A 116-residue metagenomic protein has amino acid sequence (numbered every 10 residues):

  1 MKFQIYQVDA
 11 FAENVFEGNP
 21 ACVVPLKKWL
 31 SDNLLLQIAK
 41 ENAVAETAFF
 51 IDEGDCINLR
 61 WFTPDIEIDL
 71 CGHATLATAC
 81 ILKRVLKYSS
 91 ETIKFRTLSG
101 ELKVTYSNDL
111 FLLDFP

Functional and structural regions predicted by a protein language model:
M1-F16: N-terminal, positively charged, Ser/Thr/Ala/Gly-biased leader segments that form transit/presequence-like amphipathic
F3, N19, I57, L102: Change "...and in nucleic-acid phosphodiester-cleaving endonucleases..." to "...and in nucleic-acid processing enzymes
A12, I51-D52, Y106-N108: Short, low-complexity Ser/Thr-rich regulatory SLiMs
N14-V24: Generic N-terminal amphipathic, Lys/Arg-enriched alpha-helix
V23-L26, F50-I51: Short beta-strand-to-turn element immediately C-terminal to the catalytic PLP-Schiff-base lysine in fold type I
L30: Replace "Mg2+/Mn2+-dependent" with "divalent metal-dependent
L34-I68: Anion-binding (especially nucleotide phosphate/pyrophosphate-binding) glycine-rich loop and adjoining beta-alpha core
C56, F62-P116: Acidic, low-complexity central loop/insert segments
